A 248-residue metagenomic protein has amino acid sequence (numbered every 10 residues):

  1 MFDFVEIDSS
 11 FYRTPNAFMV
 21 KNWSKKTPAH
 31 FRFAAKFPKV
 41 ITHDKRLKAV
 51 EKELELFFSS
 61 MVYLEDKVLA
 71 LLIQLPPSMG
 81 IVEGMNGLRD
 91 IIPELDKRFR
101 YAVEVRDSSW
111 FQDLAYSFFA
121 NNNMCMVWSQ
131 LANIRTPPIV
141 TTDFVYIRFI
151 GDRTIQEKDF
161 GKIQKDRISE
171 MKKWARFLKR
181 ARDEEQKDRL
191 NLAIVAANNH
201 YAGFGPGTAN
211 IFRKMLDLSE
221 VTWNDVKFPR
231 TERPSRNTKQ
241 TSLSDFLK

Functional and structural regions predicted by a protein language model:
M1-K248: Residues lining hydrophobic/aromatic ligand-binding pockets adjacent to catalytic sites
